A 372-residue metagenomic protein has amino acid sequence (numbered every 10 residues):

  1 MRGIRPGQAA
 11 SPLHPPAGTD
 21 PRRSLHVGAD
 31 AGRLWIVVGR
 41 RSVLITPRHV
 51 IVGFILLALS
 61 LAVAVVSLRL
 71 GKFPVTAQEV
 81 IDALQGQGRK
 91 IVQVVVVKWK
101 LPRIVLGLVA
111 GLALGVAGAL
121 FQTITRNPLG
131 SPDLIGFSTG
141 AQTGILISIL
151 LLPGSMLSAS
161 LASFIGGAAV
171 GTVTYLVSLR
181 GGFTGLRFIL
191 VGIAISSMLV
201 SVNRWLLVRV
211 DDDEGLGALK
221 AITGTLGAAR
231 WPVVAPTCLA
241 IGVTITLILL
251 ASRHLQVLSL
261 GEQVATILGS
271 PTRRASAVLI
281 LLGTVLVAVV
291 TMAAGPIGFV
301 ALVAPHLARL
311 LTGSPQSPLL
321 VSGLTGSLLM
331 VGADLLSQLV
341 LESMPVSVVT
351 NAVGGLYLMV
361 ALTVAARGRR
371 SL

Functional and structural regions predicted by a protein language model:
M1-S24: C-terminal alpha-helix plus adjacent terminal tail
R22-L372: Alpha-helical transmembrane segments in inner-membrane proteins
